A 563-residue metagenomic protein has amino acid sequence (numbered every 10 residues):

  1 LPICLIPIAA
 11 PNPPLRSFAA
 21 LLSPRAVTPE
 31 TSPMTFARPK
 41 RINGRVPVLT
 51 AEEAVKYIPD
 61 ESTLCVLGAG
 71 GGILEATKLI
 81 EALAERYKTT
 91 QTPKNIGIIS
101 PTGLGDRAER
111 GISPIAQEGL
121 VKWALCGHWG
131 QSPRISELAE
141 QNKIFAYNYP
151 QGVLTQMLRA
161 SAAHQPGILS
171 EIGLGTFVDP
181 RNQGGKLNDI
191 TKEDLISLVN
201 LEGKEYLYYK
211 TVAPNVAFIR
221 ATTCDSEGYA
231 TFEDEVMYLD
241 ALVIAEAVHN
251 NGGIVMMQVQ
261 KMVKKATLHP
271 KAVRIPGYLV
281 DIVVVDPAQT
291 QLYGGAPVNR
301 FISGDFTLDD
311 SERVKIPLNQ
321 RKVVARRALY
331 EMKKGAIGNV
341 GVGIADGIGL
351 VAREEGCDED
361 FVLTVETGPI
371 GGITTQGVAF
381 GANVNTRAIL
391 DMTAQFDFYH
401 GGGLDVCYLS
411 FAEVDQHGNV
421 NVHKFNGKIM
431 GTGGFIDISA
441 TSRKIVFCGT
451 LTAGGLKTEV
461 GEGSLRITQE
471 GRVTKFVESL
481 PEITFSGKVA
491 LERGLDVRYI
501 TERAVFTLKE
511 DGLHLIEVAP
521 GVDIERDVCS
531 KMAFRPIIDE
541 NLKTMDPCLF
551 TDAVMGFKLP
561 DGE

Functional and structural regions predicted by a protein language model:
F18, L22-T35: N-terminal mitochondrial targeting presequences
S32-K56, G71-Y87, I99, G105-P114 (+2 more regions): Conserved phosphate- and dinucleotide-binding cores of soluble alpha/beta proteins, encompassing both enzyme active
V55, K94, V314-P317, R326-L329 (+3 more regions): Glycine-rich phosphate/ribose-binding loops and adjacent secondary-structure elements that form binding surfaces
T63-G68, G97-S100: Short glycine-rich or small-residue beta-strand-to-loop segments that form or flank ligand, phosphate, metal/Fe-S
I302-A328: Glycine-rich adenosyl-nucleotide cofactor-binding module
